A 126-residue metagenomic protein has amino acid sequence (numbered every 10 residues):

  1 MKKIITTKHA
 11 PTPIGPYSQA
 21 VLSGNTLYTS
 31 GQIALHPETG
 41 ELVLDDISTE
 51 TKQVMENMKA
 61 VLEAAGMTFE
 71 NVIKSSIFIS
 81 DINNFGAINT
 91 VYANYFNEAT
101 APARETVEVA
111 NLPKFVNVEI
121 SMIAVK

Functional and structural regions predicted by a protein language model:
K2-K126: Short, polar/acidic, helix-capping and beta-turn segments at strand->helix junctions that line the mouths
